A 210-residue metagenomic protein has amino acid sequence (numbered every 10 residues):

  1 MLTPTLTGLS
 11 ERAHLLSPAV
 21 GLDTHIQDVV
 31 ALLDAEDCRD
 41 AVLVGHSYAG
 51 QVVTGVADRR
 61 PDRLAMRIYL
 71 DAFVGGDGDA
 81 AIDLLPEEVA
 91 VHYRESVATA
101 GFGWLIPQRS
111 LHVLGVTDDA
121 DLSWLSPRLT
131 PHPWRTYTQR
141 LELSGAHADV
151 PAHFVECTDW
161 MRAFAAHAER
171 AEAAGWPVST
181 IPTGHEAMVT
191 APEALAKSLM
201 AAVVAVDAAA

Functional and structural regions predicted by a protein language model:
T5, V42, A65-I68: Residue in the alpha/beta-hydrolase core beta-strand immediately N-terminal to the catalytic nucleophile
T5-S10, F73, G184: Short beta-to-alpha linker loops that shape the active-site pocket of alpha/beta-hydrolase fold enzymes
L6-A41, D58, I82-P86: Active-site loop/oxyanion-hole signature of alpha/beta-hydrolase fold enzymes
P18, D58, D62-I106, T136 (+2 more regions): Flexible "cap/lid" loop of the alpha/beta hydrolase fold
V44-G45, A49, V53: Gly/Ala-rich beta-loop-alpha elbow adjacent to hydrolase catalytic centers
P127-A146, W160-M161: Active-site nucleophile elbow and catalytic-triad environment of alpha/beta-hydrolase enzymes
H147-A152, A174-W176: Short, proline-enriched alpha-helix->beta-strand connector loops that line the catalytic pocket of alpha/beta-hydrolase
C157-K197, A201-V203: Conserved loop-alpha-helix segment in the C-terminal half of the alpha/beta-hydrolase fold that carries the catalytic
